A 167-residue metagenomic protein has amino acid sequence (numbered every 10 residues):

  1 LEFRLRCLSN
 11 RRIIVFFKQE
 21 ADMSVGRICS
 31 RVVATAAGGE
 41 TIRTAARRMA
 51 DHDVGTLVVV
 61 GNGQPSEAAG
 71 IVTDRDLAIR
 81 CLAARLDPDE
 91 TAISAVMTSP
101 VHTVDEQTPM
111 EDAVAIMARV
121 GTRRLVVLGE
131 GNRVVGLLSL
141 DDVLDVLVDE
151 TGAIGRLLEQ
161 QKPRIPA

Functional and structural regions predicted by a protein language model:
L1-D22: Short, Lys/Arg-enriched N-terminal segments with co-localized hydrophobic residues within the first ~10-30 amino acids
C7-R11, A34, Q160: Compositionally biased, intrinsically disordered low-complexity regions
S9, H52-D53, R85-P88, V120: Hydrophobic alpha-helical elements and their junctions with loops/disorder across both membrane and soluble proteins
S9-R12, R80, R85, L128-G129: Intrinsically disordered, low-complexity segments enriched in polar/charged small residues
F16-V32, I71-T103, P109-A118, V134 (+1 more regions): Tandem CBS (Bateman) regulatory domains
T35-V54, V60-G61, V104-T122, L128-G129 (+1 more regions): The conserved cystathionine-beta-synthase
A37-A83, T91-I93: Acidic (E/D-rich), amphipathic helical modules within compact regulatory domains
R75, R123-R124: Short, cationic motifs built from Arg/Lys/His that form the positively charged side of catalytic pockets
